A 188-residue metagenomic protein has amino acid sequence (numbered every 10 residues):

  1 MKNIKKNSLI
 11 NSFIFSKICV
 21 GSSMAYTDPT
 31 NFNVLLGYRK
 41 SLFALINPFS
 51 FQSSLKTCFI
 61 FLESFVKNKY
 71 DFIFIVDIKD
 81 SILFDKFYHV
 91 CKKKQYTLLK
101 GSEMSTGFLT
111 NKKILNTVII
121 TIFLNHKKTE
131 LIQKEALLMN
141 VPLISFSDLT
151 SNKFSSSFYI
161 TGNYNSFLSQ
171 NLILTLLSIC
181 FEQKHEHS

Functional and structural regions predicted by a protein language model:
K2-N163, F167-S188: Ribosome large-subunit tunnel/peptidyl-transferase-proximal elements
